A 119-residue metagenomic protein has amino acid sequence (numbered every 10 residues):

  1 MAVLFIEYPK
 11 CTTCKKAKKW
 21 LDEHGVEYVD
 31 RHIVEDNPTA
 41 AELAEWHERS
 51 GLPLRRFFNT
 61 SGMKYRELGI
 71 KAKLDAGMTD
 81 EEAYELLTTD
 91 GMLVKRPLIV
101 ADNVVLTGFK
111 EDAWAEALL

Functional and structural regions predicted by a protein language model:
M1-H24, Y28-R31: Local sequence-structure signature of Cys/Sec-based thiol-disulfide redox active-site neighborhoods
E35-L119: Thiol/selenol-based redox catalytic cores and closely related redox-interacting motifs
